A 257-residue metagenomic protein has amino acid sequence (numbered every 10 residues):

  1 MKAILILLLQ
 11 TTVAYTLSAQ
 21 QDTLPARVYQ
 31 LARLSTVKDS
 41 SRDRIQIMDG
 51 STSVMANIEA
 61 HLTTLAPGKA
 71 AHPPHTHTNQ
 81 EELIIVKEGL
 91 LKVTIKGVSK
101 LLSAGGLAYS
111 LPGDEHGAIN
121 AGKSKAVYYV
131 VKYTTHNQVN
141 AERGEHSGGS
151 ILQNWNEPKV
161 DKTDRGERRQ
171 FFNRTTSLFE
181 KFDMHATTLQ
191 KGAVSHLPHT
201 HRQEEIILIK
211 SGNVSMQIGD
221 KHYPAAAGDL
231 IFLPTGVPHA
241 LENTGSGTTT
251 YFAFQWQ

Functional and structural regions predicted by a protein language model:
M1-T23: Bacterial Sec-dependent N-terminal signal peptides
A19-E59, K123, V127, K132 (+1 more regions): A short, N-terminal "cap"/entry segment at the start of jelly-roll beta-barrel domains of the cupin/DSBH fold
D43-D49, H61-H77, Q170-N173, H185-H201 (+1 more regions): Conserved short histidine dyad/triad with adjacent acidic residue
N57-H61, L107, Y128, K132-Y133 (+4 more regions): Aromatic/pi-system hotspot detector in well-structured domains
L62-L65, T76-V93, Y133, A186-Q190 (+1 more regions): Short, conserved beta-strand element in jelly-roll/cupin
L90, S99, E115, K125 (+5 more regions): Structural motif
G97-P112, D220-T235: Short acidic-glycine-tyrosine-enriched beta hairpin
P112-N137, T235-Q257: Ligand-binding loop in jelly-roll beta-barrel domains
